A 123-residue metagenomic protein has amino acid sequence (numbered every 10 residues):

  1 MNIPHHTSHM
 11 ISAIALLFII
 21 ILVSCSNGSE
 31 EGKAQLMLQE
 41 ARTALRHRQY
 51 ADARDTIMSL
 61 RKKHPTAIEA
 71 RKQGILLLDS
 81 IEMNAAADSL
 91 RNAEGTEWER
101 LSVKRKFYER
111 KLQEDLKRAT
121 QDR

Functional and structural regions predicted by a protein language model:
N2-I14: Bacterial N-terminal signal peptides that target proteins for export
I20-S24: C-terminal motif of bacterial Sec signal peptides marking the signal peptidase cleavage site
C25-S29: Bacterial signal peptide processing site
E31-G32, M37, R42-E82: Post-signal-peptide N-terminal segment of Sec-exported extracytoplasmic proteins
P65-T66, A86, K117: Helix-capping and short linker residues that terminate individual alpha-solenoid repeat units
L78-K104: Alpha-helical linker/edge segments of TPR/alpha-solenoid repeat scaffolds and analogous pre-/post-domain helices
T96-R123: Extracytoplasmic/secretory-pathway proteins
